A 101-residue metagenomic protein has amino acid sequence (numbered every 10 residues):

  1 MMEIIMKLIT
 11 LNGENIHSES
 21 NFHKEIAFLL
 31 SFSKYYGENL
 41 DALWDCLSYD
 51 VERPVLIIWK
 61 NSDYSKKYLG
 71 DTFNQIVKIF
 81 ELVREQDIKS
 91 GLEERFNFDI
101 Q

Functional and structural regions predicted by a protein language model:
M2-Q101: Positively charged, polar, low-complexity stretches
